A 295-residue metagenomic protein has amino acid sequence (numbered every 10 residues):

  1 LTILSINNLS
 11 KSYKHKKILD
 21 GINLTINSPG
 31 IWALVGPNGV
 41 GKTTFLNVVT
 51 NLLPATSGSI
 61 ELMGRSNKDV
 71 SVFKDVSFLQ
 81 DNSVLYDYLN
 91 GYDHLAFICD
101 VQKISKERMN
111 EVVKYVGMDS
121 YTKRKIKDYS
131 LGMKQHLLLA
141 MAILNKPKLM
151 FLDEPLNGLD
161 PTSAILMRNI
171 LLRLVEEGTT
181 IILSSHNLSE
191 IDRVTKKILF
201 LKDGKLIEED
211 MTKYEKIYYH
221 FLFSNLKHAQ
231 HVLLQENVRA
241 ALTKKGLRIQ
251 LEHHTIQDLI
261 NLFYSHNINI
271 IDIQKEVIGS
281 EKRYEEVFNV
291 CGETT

Functional and structural regions predicted by a protein language model:
L1-S10, V290-T295: ABC-family P-loop ATPase nucleotide-binding domain
L4, K11-I22, I26-L183, L188-S189 (+1 more regions): ABC transporter nucleotide-binding domains
S28, S120, F223-N225, L251-H253 (+1 more regions): Non-catalytic surface loops within mature trypsin-like serine protease
G64, S77, L183, F221 (+3 more regions): Small/polar loops that bind or transfer phosphate-bearing groups
N67, I104, S189, K227-H228 (+2 more regions): Short alpha-helical
L85, I207, E215, G279-K282: Flexible, glycine-rich phosphate/dinucleotide-binding loops and adjacent beta-alpha linkers at cofactor/substrate
R168-Q250: ABC transporter nucleotide-binding domain
L251-T295: C-terminal coupling/interaction segments
